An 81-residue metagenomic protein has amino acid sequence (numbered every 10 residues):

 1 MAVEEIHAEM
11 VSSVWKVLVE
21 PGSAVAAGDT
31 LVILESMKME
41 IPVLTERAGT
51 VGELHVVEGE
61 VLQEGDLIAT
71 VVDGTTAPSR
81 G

Functional and structural regions predicted by a protein language model:
M1-S13, T30-E46, S79: Short beta-strand-turn/beta-hairpin segments enriched in glycine/proline and small hydrophobics that form edge-strand
E5, V11, L18-V19, E40 (+2 more regions): Generic alpha-helical hydrophobic packing signal
K16-E20, A24, E53-V56: Short histidine-centered loop motifs in beta-beta connectors
V19, S36, I41, V56 (+1 more regions): Short, conserved catalytic or interaction motifs in soluble domains
G22-L31, S36, G59-I68: A structural signal for short beta-strand/turn segments enriched in small hydrophobics and glycine
L54-G81: C-terminal structural segments of small proteins and small subunits
